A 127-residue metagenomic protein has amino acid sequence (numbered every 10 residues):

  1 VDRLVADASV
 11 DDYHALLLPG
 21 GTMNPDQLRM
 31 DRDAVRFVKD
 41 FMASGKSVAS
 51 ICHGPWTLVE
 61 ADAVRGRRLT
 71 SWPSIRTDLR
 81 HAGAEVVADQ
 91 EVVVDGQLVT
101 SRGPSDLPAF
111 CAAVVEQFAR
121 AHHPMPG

Functional and structural regions predicted by a protein language model:
V1-G127: Active-site-adjacent pocket-lining segments in enzyme domains
